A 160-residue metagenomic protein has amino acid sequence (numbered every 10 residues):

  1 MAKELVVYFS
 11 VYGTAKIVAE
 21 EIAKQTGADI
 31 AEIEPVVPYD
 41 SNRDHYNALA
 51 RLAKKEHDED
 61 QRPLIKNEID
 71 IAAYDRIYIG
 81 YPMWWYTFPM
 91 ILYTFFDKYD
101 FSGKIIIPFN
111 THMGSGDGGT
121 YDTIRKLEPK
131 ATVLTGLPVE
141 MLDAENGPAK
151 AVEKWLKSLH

Functional and structural regions predicted by a protein language model:
M1-I79, Y86-F88, Y93, D97 (+1 more regions): N-terminal beta1-alpha1-beta2 submodule of the flavodoxin-like/Rossmannoid cofactor-binding fold
K3-E4, A31, G119-Y121, L134: Extracytoplasmic/periplasmic soluble domains downstream of a signal peptide or transmembrane helix
V6, I79, P108-N110, T135: Structural beta-sheet core signal
E32-E34, N110, L137-P138: Residue-level recognition of beta-strand->loop/alpha-helix junctions
I71-A72, D97-G103, K126-P129: Short, conserved loop/helix-junction motifs that constitute active-site signature segments in enzyme catalytic cores
N110-S115, M141: Short beta-alpha junction loops
G114-L127: Glycine-rich, charge-decorated loop segments at or immediately adjacent to ligand/cofactor-binding or catalytic sites
T132-H160: Glycine-rich phosphate/pyrophosphate-binding loop and the adjoining helix
